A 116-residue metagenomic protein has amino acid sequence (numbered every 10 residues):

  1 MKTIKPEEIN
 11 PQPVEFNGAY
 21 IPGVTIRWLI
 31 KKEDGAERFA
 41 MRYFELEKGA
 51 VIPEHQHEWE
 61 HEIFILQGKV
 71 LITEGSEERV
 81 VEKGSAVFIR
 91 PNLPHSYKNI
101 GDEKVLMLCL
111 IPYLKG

Functional and structural regions predicted by a protein language model:
M1-R38: A short, N-terminal "cap"/entry segment at the start of jelly-roll beta-barrel domains of the cupin/DSBH fold
A40-M41, L108: Anionic, Ser/Thr-rich low-complexity intrinsically disordered regions
R42-H57, P91: Conserved short histidine dyad/triad with adjacent acidic residue
A50-I52, G68-T73: Short beta-strand segments in beta-sandwich/barrel cores
W59-H61, I65-V70: Glycine- and acidic-residue-biased ligand/ion/polar-headgroup-sensing regions
E77-P91: Short acidic-glycine-tyrosine-enriched beta hairpin
P91-G116: Ligand-binding loop in jelly-roll beta-barrel domains
